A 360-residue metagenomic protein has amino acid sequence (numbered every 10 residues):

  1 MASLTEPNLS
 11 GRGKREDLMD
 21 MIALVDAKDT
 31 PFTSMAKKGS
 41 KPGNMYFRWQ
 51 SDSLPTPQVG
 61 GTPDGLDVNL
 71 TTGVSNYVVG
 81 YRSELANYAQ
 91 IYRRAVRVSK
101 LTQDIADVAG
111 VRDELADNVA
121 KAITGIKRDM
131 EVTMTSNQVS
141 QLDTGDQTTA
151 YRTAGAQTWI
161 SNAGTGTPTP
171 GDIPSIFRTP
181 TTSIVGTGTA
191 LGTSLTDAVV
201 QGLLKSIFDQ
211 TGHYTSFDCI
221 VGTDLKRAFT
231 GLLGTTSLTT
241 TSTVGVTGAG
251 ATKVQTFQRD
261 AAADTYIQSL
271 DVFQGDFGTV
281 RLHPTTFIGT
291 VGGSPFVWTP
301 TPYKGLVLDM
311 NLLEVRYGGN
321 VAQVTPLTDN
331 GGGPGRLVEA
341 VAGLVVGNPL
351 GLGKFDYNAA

Functional and structural regions predicted by a protein language model:
M1-A360: Flexible, glycine/threonine- and acidic-rich loop/arm segments that mediate assembly and lattice contacts in viral
